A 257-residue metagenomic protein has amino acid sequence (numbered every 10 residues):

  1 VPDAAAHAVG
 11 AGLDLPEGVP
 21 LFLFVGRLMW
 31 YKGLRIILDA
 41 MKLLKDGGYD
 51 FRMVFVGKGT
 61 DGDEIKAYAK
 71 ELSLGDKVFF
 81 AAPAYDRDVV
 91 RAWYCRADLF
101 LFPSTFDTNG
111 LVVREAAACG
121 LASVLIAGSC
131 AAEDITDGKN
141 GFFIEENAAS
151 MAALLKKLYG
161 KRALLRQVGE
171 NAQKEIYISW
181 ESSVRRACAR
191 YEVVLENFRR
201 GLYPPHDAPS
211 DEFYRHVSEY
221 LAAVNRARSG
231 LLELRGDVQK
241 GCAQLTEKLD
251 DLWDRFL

Functional and structural regions predicted by a protein language model:
P20-L43, Y49, M53, T60-K66: A conserved mid-protein helix/loop that constitutes part of the nucleotide-sugar donor-binding site
K66-A84: Nucleotide-activated donor-binding/catalytic signature segment of Leloir-type glycosyltransferases, i.e., the conserved
P83, R91-A97: Short alpha-helical donor nucleotide-sugar binding micro-motif in glycosyltransferases
T105: Aromatic "clamp/platform" in nucleotide-sugar-dependent glycosyltransferases that forms part of the donor/acceptor
A122-I126: Short hydrophobic beta-strand element within catalytic cores of glycosyltransferases and related nucleotide-activated
D137-G138, F142-A148, K157-R162: Conserved acidic donor-binding segment of nucleotide-sugar-dependent glycosyltransferases
L164-I178: A short, well-ordered alpha-helix in the C-terminal region of glycosyltransferases
V184-L257: C-terminal amphipathic helix plus adjacent low-complexity, charged tail appended to glycosyltransferase catalytic
